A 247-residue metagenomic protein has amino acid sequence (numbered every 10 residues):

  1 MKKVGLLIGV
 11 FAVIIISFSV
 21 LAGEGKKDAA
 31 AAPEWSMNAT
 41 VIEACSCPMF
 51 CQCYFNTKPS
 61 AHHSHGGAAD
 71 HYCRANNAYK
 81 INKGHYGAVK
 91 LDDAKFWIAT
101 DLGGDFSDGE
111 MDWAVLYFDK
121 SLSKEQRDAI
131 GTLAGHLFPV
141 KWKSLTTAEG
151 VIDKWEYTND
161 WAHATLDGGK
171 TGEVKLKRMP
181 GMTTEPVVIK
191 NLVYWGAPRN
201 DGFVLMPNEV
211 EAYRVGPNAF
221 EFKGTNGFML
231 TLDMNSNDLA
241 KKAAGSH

Functional and structural regions predicted by a protein language model:
M1-V4: Positively charged n-region of N-terminal signal peptides that target proteins for export
I8-G9, G23, G168: Generic detector of low-complexity/intrinsically disordered segments and short hydrophobic N-terminal stretches
I8-S17: Bacterial N-terminal signal peptides
S17-S19, A44: A generic alpha-helix preference that emphasizes hydrophobic side chains
L21-E34: Cleaved targeting-peptide boundary
P33-H247: Beta-strand-enriched cores of mature, soluble protein domains
